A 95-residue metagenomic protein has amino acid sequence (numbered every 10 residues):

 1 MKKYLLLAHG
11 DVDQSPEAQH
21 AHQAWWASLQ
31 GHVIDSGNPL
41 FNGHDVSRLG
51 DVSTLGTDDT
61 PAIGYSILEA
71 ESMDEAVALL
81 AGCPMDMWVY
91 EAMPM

Functional and structural regions predicted by a protein language model:
M1-M95: Conserved, structured core segments of small domains
